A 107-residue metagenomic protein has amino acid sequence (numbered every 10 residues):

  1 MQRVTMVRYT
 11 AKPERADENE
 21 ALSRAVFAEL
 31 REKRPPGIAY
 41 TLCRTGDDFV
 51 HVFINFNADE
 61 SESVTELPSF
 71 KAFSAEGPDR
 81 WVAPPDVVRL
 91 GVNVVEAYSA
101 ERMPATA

Functional and structural regions predicted by a protein language model:
R3-T10, I38-F70, E101-T106: Short, well-ordered beta-strand segments in beta-rich or mixed alpha/beta enzyme and ligand-binding folds
T5, P85, V94, Y98: Solvent-exposed, flexible loop/coil residues
T10-A21: Short, surface-exposed ligand-recognition loops at beta-strand->loop->(often short) alpha-helix junctions that present
P13-R15, N57-D59, N93: Residues that cap or initiate secondary-structure elements
D17-N19, P35, S61-S63, A97-S99: Short acidic, gly/pro-rich beta-turn/loop elements at beta-sheet edges and active-site/ligand-binding grooves
A25-A39, I54-L90: An amphipathic, aromatic/His-enriched active-site/gating alpha helix that lines ligand/cofactor pockets
G46-D48, A83, V94: A short, hydrophobic secondary-structure junction motif
G91-A107: Short, low-order "capping/linker" segments at domain edges
